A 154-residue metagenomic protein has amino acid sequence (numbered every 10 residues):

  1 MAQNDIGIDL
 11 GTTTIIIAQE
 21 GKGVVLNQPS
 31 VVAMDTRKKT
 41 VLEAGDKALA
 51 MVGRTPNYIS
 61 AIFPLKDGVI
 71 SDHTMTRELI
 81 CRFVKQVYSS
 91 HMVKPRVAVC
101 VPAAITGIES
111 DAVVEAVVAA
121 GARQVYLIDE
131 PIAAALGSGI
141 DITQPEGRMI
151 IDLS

Functional and structural regions predicted by a protein language model:
M1-L153: Nucleotide/phosphate-binding catalytic cleft detector across ATP-hydrolyzing and phosphate-transferring enzymes
